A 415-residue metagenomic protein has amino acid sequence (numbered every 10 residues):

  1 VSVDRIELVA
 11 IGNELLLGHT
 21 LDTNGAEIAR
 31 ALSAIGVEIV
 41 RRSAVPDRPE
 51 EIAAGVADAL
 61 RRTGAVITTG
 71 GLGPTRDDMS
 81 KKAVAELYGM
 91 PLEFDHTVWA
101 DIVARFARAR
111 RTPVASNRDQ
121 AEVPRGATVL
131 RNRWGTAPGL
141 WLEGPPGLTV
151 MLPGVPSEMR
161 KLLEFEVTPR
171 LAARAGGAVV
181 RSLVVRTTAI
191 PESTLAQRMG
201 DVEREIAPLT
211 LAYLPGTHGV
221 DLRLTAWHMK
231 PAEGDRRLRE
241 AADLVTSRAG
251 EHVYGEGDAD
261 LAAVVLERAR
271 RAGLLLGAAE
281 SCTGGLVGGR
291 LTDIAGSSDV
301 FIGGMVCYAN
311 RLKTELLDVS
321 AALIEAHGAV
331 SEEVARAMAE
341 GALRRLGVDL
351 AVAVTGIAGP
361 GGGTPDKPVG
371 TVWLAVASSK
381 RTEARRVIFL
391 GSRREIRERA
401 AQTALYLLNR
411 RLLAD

Functional and structural regions predicted by a protein language model:
S2-D47, A232-R236: Glycine-rich phosphate/diphosphate-binding loop of Rossmann-like nucleotide-binding domains
I6-L8, T149, L276: Conserved hydrophobic helix-helix packing surfaces used for dimerization/oligomerization
I11-N13, T68-R76, P153-G154, W227-H228 (+1 more regions): Glycine-rich beta-strand-to-loop/alpha-helix junction loops that act as flexible
A26-R108, T112-Q120, E332-G347: N-terminal small/polar loop signature for handling phosphorylated ligands or for N-terminal nucleophile
A44-E51, T136, L261, C307-Y308 (+1 more regions): Short acidic loop-to-helix transition motifs that present clustered carboxylates
E51, D78-R174: Proline/glycine-rich low-complexity loops and linkers
D119, E233-D415: Short alpha-helical segments enriched in small residues
E143-H218, R223-T225, K230-L238: Accessory alpha-helical/coil subdomains and C-terminal extensions that flank or cap enzyme catalytic cores
